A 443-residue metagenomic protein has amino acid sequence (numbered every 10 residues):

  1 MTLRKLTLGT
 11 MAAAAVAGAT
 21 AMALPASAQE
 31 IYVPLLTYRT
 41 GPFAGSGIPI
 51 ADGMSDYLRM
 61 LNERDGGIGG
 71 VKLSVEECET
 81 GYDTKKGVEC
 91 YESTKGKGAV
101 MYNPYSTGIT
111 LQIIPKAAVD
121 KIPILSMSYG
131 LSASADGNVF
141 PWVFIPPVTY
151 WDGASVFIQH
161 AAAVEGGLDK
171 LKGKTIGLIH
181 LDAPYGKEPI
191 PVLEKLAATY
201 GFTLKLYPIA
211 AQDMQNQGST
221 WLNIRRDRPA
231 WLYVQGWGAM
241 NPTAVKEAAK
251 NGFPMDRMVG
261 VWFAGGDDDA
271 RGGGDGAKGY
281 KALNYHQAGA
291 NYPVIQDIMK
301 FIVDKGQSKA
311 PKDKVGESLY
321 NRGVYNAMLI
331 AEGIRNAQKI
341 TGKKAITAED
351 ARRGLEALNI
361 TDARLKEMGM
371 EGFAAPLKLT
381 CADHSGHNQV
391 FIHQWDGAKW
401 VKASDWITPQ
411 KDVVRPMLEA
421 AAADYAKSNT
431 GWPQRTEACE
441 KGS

Functional and structural regions predicted by a protein language model:
T20-A28: Sec/Tat signal peptide C-region and signal peptidase I cleavage site
E30-Y32, G45-D52, R64-G137, P146 (+2 more regions): Beta-alpha junction/loop-to-helix N-cap segments that form part of ligand/metal-binding clefts
V33-S55, C78-K85, S106, I179-E188 (+1 more regions): Extracytoplasmic "Venus flytrap"
D52-V75, G166-L168, A198-G201: Signal peptide-proximal N-terminal region of secreted/periplasmic/extracellular or secretory-lumen proteins
K86, S132-A133, P141-G252, G289-Q296: Extracellular/periplasmic Venus flytrap/periplasmic-binding protein
T94-T107, L125-M127, T175-H180, R228-G238 (+3 more regions): Periplasmic-binding protein-like
A248-N326, A421: Extracellular/periplasmic periplasmic-binding protein-like sensory domains
Q307-Y320, A331-D405, P409: Segments of small-molecule ligand-sensing domains
